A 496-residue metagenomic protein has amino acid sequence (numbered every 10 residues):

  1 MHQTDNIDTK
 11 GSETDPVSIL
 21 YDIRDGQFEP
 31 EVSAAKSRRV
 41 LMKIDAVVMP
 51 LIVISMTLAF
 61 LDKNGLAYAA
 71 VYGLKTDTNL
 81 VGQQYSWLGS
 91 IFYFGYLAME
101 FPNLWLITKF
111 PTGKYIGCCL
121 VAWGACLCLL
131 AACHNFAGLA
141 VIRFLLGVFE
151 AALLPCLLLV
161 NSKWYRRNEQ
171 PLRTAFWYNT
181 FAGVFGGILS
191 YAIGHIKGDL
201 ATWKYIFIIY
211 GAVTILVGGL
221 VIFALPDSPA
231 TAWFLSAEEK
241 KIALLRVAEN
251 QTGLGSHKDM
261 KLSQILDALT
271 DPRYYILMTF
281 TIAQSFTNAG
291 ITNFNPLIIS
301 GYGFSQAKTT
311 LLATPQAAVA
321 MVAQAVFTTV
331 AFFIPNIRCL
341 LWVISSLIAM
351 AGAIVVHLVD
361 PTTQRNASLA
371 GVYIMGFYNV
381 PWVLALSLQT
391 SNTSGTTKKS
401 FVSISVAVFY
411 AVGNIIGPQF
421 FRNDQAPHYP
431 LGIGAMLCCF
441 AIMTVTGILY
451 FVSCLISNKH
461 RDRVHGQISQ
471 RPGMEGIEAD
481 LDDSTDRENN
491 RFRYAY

Functional and structural regions predicted by a protein language model:
M1-L58, N64, G82, I222-K258 (+2 more regions): Intracellular terminal tails of multi-pass secondary transporters
A67-A98: Extracellular/periplasmic helix-loop-helix junction of adjacent transmembrane segments in MFS-like secondary
A67-Y68, S263-T329, L386, P418: Extracytoplasmic gate region of multi-pass secondary transporters
L97-A137: Conserved MFS/SLC helix-loop-helix module at the cytosolic interface between two early adjacent transmembrane helices
A98-P111, G194, A323-I337: Helix-to-loop junctions at the C-terminal end of transmembrane segments in multipass secondary transporters
K114-C128, L340-V355: Structural signature of the two symmetry-related core transmembrane helices
I142-N179, I193: Cytoplasmic helix-loop-helix junction between adjacent transmembrane helices in 12-TM secondary transporters
P171-T202, F207-T214, S403-G417: Glycine-rich segments within core transmembrane alpha-helices of 12-TM secondary carriers
